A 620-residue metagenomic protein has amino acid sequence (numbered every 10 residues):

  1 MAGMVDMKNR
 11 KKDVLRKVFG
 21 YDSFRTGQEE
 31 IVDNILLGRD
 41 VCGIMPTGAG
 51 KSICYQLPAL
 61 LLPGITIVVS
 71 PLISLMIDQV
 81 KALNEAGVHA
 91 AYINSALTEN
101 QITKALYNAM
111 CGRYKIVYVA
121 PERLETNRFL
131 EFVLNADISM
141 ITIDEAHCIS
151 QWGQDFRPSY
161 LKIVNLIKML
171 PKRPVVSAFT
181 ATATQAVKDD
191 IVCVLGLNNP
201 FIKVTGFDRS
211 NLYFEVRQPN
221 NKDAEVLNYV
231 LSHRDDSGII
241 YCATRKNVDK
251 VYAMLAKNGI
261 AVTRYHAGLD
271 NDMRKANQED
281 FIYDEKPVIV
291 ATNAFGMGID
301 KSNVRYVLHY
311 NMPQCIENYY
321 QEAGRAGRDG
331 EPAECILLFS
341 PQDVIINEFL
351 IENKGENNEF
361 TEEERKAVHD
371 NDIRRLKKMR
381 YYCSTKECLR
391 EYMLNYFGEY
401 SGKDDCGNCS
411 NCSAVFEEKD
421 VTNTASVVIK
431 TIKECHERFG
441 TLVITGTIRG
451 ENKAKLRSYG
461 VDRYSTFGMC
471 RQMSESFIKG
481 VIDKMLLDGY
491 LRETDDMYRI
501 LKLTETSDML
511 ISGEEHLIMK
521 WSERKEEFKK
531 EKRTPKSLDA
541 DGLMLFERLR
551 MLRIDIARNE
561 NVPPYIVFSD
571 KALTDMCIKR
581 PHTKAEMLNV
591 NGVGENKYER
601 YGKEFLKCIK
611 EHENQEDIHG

Functional and structural regions predicted by a protein language model:
A2-K11, I345-I346, N357-E362, N371-I373 (+2 more regions): Accessory DNA-binding and partner-docking regions appended to nucleic-acid-acting proteins, especially the terminal
V5-V18, D22-T26, E30-S52, L60-L62 (+4 more regions): Helicase motor core with emphasis on the C-terminal RecA-like subdomain
I35, V230, F281, C383 (+2 more regions): Short helix-to-turn junction characteristic of helix-turn-helix DNA-binding domains, especially the helix
K172, R234, K386, E437 (+1 more regions): Flexible coil/turn residues that form the inter-helical turn or adjacent wing/linker of helix-turn-helix
A367-F397: Short, charged low-complexity linear segments at domain edges
